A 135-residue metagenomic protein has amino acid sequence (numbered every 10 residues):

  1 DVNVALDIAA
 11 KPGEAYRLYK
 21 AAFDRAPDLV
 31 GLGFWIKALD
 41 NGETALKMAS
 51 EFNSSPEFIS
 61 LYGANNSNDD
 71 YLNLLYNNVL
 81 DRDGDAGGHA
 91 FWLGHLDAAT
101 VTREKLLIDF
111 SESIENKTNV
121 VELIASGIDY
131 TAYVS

Functional and structural regions predicted by a protein language model:
D1-S135: Substrate/cofactor-recognition hotspot
